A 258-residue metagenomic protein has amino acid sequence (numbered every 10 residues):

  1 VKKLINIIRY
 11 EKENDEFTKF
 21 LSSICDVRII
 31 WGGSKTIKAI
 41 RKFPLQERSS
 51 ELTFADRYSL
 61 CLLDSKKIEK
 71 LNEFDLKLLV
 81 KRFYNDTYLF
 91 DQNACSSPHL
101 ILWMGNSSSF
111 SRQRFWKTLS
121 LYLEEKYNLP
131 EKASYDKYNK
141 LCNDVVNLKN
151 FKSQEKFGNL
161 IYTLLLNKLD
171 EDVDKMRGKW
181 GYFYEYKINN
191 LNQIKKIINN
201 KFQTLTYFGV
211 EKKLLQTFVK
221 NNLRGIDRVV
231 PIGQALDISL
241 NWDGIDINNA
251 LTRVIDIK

Functional and structural regions predicted by a protein language model:
V1-Y88: Rossmann-like NAD(P) dinucleotide-binding subdomain of oxidoreductase/dehydrogenase enzymes
I29-W31, L60-D64, L100-L102, Y184 (+1 more regions): Structural motif
G32, G209, G233: Residues that line or immediately flank small-molecule/substrate-binding pockets and catalytic motifs
K35, A55-L60, K67, L100-S107 (+2 more regions): Glycine-rich beta-alpha junction loops
K81, F90-Q203, K213-I257: NAD(P)-dependent aldehyde/semialdehyde dehydrogenase
